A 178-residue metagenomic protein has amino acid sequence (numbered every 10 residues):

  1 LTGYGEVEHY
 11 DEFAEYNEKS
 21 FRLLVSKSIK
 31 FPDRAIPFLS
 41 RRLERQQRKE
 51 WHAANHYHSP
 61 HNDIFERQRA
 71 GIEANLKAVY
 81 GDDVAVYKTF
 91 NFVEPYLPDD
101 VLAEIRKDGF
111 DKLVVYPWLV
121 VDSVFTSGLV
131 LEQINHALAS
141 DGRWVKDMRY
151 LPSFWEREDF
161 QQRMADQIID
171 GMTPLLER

Functional and structural regions predicted by a protein language model:
L1-R178: Active-site-proximal alpha-helix that buttresses catalytic centers in soluble enzyme cores
